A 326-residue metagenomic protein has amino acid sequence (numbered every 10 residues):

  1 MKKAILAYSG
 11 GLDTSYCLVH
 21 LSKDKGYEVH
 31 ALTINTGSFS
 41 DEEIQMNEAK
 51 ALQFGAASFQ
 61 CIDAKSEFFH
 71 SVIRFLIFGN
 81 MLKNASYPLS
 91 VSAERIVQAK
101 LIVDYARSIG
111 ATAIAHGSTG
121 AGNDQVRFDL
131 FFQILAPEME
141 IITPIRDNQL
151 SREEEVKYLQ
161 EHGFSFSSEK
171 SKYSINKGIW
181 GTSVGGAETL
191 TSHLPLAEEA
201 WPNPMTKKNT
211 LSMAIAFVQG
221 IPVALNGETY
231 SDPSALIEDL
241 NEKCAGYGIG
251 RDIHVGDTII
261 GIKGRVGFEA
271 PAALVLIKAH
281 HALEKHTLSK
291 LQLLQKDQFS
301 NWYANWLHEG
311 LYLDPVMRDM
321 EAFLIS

Functional and structural regions predicted by a protein language model:
M1-S326: Nucleotide-activated chemistry modules centered on ATP-dependent adenylation/adenylyltransferase
